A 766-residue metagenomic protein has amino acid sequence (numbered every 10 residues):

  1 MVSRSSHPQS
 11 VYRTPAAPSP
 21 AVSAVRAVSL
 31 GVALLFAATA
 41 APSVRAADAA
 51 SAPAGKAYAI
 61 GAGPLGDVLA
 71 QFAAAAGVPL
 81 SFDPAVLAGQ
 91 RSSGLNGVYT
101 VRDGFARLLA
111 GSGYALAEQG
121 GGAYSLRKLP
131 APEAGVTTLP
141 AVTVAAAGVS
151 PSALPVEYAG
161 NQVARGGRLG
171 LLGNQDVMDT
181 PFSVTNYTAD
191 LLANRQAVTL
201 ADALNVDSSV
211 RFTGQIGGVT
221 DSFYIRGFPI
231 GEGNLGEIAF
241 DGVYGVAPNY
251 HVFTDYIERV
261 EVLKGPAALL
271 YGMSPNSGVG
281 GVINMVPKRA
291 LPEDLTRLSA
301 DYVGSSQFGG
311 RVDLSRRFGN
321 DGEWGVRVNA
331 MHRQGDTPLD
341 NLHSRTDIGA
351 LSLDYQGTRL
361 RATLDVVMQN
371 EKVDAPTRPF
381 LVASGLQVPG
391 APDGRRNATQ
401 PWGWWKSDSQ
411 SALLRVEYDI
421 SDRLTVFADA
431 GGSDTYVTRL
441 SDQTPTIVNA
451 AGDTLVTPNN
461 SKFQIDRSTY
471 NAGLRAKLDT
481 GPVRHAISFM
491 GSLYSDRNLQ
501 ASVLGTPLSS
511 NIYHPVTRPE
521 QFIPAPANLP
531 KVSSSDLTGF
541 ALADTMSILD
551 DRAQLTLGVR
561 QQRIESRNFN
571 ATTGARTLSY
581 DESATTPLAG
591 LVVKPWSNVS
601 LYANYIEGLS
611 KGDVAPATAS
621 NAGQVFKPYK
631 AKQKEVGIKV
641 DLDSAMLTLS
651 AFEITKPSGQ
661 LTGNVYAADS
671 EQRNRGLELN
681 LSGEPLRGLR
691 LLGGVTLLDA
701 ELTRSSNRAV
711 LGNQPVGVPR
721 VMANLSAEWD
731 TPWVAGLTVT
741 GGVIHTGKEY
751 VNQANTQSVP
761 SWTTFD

Functional and structural regions predicted by a protein language model:
A40-G135: N-terminal export/assembly leaders
P79, P140-E293, V636: Acidic, small-polar-rich N-terminal luminal/periplasmic segments of exported/outer-membrane proteins
Y256-E258, A268-G349, Y355-R361, Q410 (+2 more regions): Outer-membrane beta-barrel translocator/receptor signature
R333-T337, A350-D419, G432-I465, T506-L529 (+1 more regions): Acidic/polar loop-and-plug regions of large Gram-negative outer-membrane beta-barrel proteins
D354, I465, T480, R484-D496 (+5 more regions): Structural signature of Gram-negative outer-membrane beta-barrels, strongest in the C-terminal barrel of TonB-dependent
A412-T435, V456-N570: Face-selective signature of the C-terminal outer-membrane beta-barrel domain
D419-G431, T435-S441, Y602, K627-E684 (+2 more regions): Membrane-embedded beta-barrel scaffold of Gram-negative outer-membrane proteins
D550, E653-T655, A668-A754: Gram-negative outer-membrane beta-barrel transporters
